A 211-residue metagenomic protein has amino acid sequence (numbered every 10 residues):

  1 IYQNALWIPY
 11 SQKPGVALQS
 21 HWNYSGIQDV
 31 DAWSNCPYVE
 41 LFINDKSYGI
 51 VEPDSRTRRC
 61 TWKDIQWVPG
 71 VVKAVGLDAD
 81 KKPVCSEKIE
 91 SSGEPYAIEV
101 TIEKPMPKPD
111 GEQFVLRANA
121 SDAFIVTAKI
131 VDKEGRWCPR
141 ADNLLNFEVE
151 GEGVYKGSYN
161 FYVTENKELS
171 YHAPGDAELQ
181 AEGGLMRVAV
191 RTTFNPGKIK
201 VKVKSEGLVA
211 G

Functional and structural regions predicted by a protein language model:
I1-V115, K133-W137: Substrate-binding clefts and catalytic carboxylate motifs of secreted carbohydrate-active enzymes
V51-E52, A97-E99, N146-S170: Short aromatic-acidic-glycine turn motif
V51-S55, K167-A173, A177-G183: Short, acidic Ser/Thr/Gly-rich low-complexity loop/linker segments typical of extracellular and cell-surface proteins
T61-W67, P174-F194: Short, hydrophobic beta-strand segments
W67-V71, A123, P196-K198: Extracellular Ig-like/FN3 beta-sandwich strand-entry sites
G76, I130, V203-S205: Conserved structural position at the C-terminal beta-strand of extracellular beta-sandwich adhesion modules
D80-C85, S205-G211: Short, exposed coil/turn segments at beta-strand boundaries within extracellular/luminal domains
K108-E148: Conserved, compact domain cores that house catalytic/ligand-binding motifs in diverse enzymes and effector modules
